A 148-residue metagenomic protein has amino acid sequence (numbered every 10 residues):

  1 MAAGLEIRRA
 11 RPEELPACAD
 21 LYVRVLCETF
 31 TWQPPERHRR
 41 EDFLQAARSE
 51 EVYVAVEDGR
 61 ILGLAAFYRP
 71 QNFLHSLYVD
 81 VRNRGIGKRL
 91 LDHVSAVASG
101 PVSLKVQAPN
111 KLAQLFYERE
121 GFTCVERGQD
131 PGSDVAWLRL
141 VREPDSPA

Functional and structural regions predicted by a protein language model:
M1-E13, R142-A148: Conserved N-terminal entry element of GNAT/NAT acetyltransferase domains
R9-R82, L91-H93: Acetyl-CoA-dependent GNAT
E50, D134-L140: Short hydrophobic/aromatic beta-strand or adjacent loop that forms the aromatic wall/cage of a ligand/substrate-binding
V56-D58, L140-P144: Active-site beta-strand termini and strand-to-loop segments that position acidic
N83-A96, L115, R119: Conserved acetyl-CoA-binding loop-helix of GNAT-fold acetyltransferases
G87, L91, P109-A113, D130-A136: Short glycine/proline-centered loop/turn elements that form peptide/ligand docking sites
V97-P109: Conserved GNAT acetyl-CoA-binding A-motif
